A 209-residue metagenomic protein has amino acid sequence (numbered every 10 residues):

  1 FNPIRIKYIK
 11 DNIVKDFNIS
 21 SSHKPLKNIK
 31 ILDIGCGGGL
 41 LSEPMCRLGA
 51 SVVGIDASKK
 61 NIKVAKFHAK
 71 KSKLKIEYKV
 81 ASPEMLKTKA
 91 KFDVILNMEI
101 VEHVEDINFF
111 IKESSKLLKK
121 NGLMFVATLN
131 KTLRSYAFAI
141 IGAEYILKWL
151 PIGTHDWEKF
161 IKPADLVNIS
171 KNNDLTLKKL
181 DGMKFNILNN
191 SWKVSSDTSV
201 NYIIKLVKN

Functional and structural regions predicted by a protein language model:
F1-D16: Conserved SAM-binding loop and adjacent beta-strand
D16-R134, P163-L166, I204-K208: Conserved SAM-binding loop
E77-K79, K178-D181: General small-molecule cofactor/ligand-binding pocket signal
T128, K148-D165: Acceptor-substrate binding/catalytic loop of class I
K131, F185-I187: Residue-level marker for beta-strand->alpha-helix junctions and adjacent short loops that shape enzyme
Y136-Y145: Short, flexible, mixed-charge acidic loops at enzyme active sites
E158-D174, L180: Short alpha-helix
S191-N209: Core SAM-dependent methyltransferase catalytic element
